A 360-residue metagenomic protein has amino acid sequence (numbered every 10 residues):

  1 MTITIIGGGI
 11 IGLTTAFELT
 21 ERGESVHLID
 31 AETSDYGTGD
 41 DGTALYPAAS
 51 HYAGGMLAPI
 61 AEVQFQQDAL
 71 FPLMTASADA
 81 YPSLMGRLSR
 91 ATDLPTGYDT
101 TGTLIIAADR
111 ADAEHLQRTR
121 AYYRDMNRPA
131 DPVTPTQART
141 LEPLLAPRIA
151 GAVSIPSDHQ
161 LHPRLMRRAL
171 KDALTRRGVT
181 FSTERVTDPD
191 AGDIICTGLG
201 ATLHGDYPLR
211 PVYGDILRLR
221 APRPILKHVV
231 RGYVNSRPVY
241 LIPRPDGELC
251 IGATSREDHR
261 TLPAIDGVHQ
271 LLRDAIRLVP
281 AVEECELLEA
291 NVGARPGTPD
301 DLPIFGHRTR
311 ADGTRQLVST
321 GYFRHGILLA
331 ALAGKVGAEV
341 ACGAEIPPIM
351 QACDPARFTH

Functional and structural regions predicted by a protein language model:
T2-L28: N-terminal Rossmann-like FAD-binding beta1-loop-alpha1 element of flavoenzymes
T4-I6, P189-G200, G334: Short hydrophobic core segments
F17-R22, M56, L94-G97, L199-T314: Active-site substrate-recognition segment that forms the wall of the catalytic cavity or substrate channel
T20-Y52: Glycine-rich FAD pyrophosphate-binding loop
D41-A44, G54-Q137: Dinucleotide-binding Rossmann-like beta1-alpha1 core, especially the glycine-rich loop that anchors the ADP
F65, P72-T75, I106-H115, V153-A169 (+1 more regions): Short beta-strand to alpha-helix junction loop
R148-D188, C196, L203: Helical element adjacent to the flavin cofactor pocket in flavoenzyme catalytic cores
C285-H360: C-terminal catalytic lobe of FAD-dependent flavoproteins
